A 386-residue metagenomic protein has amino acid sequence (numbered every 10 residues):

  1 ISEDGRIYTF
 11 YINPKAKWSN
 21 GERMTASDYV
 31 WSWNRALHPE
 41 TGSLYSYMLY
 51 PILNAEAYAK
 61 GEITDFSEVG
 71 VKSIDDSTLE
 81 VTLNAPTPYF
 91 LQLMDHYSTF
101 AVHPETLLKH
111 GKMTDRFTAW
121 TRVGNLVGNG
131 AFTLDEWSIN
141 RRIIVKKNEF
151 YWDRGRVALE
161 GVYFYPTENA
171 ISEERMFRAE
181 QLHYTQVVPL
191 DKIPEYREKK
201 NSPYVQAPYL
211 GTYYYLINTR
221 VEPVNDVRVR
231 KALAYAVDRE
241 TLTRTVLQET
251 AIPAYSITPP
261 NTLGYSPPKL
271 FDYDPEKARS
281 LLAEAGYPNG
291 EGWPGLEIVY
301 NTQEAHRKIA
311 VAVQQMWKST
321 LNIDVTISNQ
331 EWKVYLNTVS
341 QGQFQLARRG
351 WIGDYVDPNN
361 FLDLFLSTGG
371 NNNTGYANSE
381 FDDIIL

Functional and structural regions predicted by a protein language model:
E3, I139, A283-G353, T368: Ligand/substrate-recognition segments at binding pockets and active sites
I7-F10, Y29-S32, L79-E80, G130-T133 (+4 more regions): Short, well-ordered beta-strand elements
T9-Y11, R23-V30, L37, T41-K109: Surface-exposed binding/hinge segments that line and control ligand-binding clefts or catalytic entry sites
A55-A57, F66, A85-G161, N169-I171 (+2 more regions): Gly/Pro-rich hinge or "lid" segments in bacterial periplasmic/extracellular proteins
S67-K72, K231, R244, G264 (+5 more regions): Extracytoplasmic/peripheral linker and loop segments enriched in polar/acidic and small residues with frequent Thr/Pro
D135-K146, Y163-V221, E240, R244: Extracellular/periplasmic solute-recognition and catalytic clefts
K146-K147, N225-S319, G375-D383: Append "and occasionally in soluble cytosolic enzymes with long acidic Gly/Pro-rich linkers
P194-Q206, Q341-F344, D357-N372: Ligand-binding "clamshell"
